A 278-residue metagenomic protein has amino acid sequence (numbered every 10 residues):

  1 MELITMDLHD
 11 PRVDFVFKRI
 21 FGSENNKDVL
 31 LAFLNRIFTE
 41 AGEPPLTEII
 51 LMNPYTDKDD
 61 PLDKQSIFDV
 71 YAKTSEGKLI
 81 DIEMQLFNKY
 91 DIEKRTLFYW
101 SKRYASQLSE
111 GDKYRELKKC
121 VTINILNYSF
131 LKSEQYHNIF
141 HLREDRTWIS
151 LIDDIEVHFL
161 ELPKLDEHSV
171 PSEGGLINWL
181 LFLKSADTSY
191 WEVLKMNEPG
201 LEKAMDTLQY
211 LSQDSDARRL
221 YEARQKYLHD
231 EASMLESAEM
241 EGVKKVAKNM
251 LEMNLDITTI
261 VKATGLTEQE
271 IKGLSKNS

Functional and structural regions predicted by a protein language model:
M1-S278: Elongated, amphipathic alpha-helical interaction scaffolds
